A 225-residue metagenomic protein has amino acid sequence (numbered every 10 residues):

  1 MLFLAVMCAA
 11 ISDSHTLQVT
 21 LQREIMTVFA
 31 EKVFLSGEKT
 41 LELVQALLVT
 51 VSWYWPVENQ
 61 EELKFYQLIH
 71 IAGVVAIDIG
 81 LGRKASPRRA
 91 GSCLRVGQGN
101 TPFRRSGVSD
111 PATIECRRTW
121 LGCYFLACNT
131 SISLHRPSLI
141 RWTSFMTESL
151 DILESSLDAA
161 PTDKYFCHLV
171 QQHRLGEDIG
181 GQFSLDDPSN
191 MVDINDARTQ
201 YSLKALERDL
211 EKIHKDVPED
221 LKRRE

Functional and structural regions predicted by a protein language model:
M1-L4, H15-A85, R105-G122, L126-F145 (+1 more regions): Extended, leucine-rich alpha-helical cores of fungal transcription factors
P87-S106: Intrinsically disordered, low-complexity domain-flanking/linker segments in eukaryotic proteins, enriched
